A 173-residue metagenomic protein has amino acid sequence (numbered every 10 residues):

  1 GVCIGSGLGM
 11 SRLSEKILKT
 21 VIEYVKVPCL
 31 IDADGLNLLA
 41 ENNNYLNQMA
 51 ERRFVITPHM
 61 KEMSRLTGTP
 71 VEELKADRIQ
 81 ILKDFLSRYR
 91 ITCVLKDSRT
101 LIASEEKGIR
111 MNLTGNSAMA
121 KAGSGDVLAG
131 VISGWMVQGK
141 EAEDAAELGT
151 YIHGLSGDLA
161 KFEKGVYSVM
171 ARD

Functional and structural regions predicted by a protein language model:
G1-T114: Glycine-rich phosphate/dinucleotide-binding loop and adjoining beta-alpha-beta core of small-molecule
M10-S11, Q138, Y167: Alpha-helix N-cap/loop-to-helix initiation residues
R65, K121-I152: Short, small-residue alpha-helix embedded
K75, I109, H153-K161: Charged, low-complexity, helix-prone segments enriched in Lys/Glu/Asp/Gln
R78-S87, A142-S156, A171: Short, well-structured alpha-helical segments that form the helix of a local strand-helix-strand
S117-M119: Glycine-rich phosphate/pyrophosphate-binding beta-alpha loops
G157-D173: Charged C-terminal helix
